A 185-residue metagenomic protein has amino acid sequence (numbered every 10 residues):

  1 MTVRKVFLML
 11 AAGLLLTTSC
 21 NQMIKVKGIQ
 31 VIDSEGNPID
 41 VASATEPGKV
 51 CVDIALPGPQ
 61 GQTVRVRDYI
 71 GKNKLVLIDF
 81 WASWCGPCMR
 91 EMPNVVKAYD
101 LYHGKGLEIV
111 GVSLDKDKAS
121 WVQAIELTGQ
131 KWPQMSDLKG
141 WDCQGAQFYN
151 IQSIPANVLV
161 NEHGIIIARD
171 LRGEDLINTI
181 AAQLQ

Functional and structural regions predicted by a protein language model:
M1-D53: N-terminal targeting signals for export/organelle localization
V50, D100-D142, Q147-I154: Conserved segment of the thioredoxin-like fold in thiol-based oxidoreductases
A55-V76: A short beta-strand-turn-helix
L77-I78, I109: Hydrophobic beta-strand anchors of alpha/beta hydrolase catalytic cores
F80-K97: Conserved redox-active cysteine motifs that mediate thiol-disulfide chemistry, especially di-cysteine Cys-X(1-2)-Cys
G129-Q130, D137-Q183: Thiol/disulfide oxidoreductase modules built on the thioredoxin-like
